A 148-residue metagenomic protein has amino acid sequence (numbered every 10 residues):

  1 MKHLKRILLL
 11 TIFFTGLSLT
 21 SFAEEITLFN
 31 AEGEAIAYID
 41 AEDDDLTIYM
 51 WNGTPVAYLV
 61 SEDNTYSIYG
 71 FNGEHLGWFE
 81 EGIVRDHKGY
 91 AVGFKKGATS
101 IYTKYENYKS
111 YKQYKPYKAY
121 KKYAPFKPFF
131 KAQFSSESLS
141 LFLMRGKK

Functional and structural regions predicted by a protein language model:
M1-I7: Positively charged n-region of N-terminal signal peptides that target proteins for export
H3, I12, S18-I36, E74 (+1 more regions): Long terminal segments
D40-H75: N-terminal, post-signal-peptide region of Sec/Tat-exported proteins
